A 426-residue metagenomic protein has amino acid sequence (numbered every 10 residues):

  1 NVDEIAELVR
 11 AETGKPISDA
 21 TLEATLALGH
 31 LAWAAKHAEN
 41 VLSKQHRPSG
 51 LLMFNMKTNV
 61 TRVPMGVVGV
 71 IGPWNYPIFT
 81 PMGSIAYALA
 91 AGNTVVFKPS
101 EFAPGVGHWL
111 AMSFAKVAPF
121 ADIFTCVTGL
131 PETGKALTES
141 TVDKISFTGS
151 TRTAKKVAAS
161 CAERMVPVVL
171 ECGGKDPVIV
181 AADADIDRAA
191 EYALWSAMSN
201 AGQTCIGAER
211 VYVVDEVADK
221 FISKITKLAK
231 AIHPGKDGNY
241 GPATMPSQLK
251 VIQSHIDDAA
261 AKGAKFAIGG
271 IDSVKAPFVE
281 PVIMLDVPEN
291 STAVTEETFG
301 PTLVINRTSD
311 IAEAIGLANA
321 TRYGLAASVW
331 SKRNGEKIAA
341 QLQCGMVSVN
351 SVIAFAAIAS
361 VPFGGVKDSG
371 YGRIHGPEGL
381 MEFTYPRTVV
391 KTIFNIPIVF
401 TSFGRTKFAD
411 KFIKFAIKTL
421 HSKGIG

Functional and structural regions predicted by a protein language model:
N1-M56: N-terminal Rossmann-like NAD(P)+-binding subdomain of aldehyde/semialdehyde dehydrogenases
V9, L31, G92, F124 (+7 more regions): Residue-level signal for inorganic ion chemistry
K36-R47, A261, F266-I271, T392: Proline-centered turn/helix-capping motifs that create local helix->coil transitions or kinks
E39, K116-F120, R164, I232 (+1 more regions): Short helix-capping segments at alpha-helix termini
R47-R188, T308: Rossmann-like NAD(P) dinucleotide-binding subdomain of oxidoreductase/dehydrogenase enzymes
I71, L130, T148, S196 (+2 more regions): Conserved residues at the C-terminal ends of beta-strands
R152-E289, A312, V349, K411-F412 (+1 more regions): ALDH superfamily catalytic-core signature
I179, K230, F278-G426: Conserved C-terminal structural/oligomerization subdomain of aldehyde/semialdehyde dehydrogenase
